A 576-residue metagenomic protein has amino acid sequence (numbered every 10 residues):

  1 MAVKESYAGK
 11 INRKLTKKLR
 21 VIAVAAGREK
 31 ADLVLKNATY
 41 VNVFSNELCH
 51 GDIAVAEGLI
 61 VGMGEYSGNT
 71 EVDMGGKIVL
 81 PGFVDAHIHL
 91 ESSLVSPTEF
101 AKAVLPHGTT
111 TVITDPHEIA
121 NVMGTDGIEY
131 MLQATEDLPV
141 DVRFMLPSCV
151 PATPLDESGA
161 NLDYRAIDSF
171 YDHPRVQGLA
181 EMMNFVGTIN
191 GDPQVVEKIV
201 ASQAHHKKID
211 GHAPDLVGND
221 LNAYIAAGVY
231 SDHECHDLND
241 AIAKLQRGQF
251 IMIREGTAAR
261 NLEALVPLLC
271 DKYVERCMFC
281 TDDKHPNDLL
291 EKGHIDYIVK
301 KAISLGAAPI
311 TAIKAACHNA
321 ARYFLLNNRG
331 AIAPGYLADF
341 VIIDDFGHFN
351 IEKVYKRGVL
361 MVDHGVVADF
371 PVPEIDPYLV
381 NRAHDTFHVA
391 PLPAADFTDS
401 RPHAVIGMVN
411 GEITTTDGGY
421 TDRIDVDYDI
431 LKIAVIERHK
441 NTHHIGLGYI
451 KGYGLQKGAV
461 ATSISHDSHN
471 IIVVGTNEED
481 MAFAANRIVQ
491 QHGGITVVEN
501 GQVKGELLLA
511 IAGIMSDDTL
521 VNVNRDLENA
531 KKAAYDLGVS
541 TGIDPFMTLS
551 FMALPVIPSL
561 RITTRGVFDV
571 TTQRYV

Functional and structural regions predicted by a protein language model:
M1-G51, V55-A56, G64, L105-H107 (+2 more regions): Active-site microenvironment of metallo-dependent hydrolases
A2-V24, A101-K208, K272, V503-L508: Divalent-metal coordination cores built from histidine and acidic residues
E29-N37, E57, Y66-T114: Replace "His-x-His-based motif
D32-L33, T70, T110-V112, V140-R143 (+11 more regions): Structural motif
A38, G58, G76, H87 (+9 more regions): Divalent metal-coordination and catalytic microenvironments
D85-S96, P151-L162, Y230: Active-site mouth loops of central-metabolism enzymes
H89-S93, H117-I119, P147-A152, M182-F185 (+4 more regions): Active-site beta-loop-alpha junctions enriched in small/polar residues
G127, N161-E181, G187-M252, A259-F279 (+2 more regions): Histidine/acidic residue-rich metal-binding segments in metalloenzymes
